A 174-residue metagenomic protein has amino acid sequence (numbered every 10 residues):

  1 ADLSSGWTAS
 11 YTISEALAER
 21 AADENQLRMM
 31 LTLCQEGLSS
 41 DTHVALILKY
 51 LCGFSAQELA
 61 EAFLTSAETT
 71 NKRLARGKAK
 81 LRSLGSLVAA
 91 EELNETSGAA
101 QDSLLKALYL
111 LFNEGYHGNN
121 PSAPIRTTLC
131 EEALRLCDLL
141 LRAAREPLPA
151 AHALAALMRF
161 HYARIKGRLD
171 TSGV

Functional and structural regions predicted by a protein language model:
A1: Σ70-family region 2.3-2.4 aromatic/basic alpha-helix that recognizes the −10 promoter and nucleates DNA melting
S4-E36, S40-D41, I47-Y50, S55-A56 (+1 more regions): Amphipathic helix-loop-helix modules that constitute alpha-helical solenoid scaffolds
E61-F63: Alpha-helical residues within the helix-turn-helix
